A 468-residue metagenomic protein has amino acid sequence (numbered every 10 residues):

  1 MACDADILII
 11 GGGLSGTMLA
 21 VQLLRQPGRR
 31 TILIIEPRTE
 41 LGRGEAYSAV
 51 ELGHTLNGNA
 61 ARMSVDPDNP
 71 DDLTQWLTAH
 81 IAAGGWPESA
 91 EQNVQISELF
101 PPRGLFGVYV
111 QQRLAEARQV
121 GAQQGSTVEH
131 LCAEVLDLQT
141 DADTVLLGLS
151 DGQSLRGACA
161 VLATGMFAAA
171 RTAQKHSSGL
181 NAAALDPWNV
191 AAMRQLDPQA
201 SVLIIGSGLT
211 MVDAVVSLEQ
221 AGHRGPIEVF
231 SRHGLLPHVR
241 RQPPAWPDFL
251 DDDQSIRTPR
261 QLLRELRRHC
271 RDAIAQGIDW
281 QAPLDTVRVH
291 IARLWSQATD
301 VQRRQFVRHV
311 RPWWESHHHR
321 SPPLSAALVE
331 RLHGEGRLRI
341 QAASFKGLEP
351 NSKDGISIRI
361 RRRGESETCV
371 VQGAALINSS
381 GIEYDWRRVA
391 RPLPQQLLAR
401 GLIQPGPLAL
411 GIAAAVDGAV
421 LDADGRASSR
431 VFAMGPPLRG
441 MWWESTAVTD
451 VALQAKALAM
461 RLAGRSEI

Functional and structural regions predicted by a protein language model:
M1-T39, R43-A46, N93-I256, R260 (+1 more regions): Flavin (primarily FAD) cofactor-binding/catalytic cores of flavoenzymes
A46-P102, A275-H290: Active-site-adjacent segment of FAD-dependent monooxygenases/related oxidoreductases
